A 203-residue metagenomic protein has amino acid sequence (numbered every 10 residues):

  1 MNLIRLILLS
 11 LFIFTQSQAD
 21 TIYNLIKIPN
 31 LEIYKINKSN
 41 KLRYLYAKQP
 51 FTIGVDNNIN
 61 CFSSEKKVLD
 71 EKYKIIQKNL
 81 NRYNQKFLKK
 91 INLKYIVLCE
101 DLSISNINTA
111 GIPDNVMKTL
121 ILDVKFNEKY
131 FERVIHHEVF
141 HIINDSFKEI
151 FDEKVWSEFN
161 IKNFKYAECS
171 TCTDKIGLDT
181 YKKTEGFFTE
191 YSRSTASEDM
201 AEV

Functional and structural regions predicted by a protein language model:
N2-L9: Sec-dependent signal peptide recognition, specifically the positively charged N-region followed immediately by
S10-S17: Hydrophobic h-region of N-terminal signal peptides that target proteins for export in Gram-negative bacteria
D20-D70, L98-L102, E168, T173-Y181 (+1 more regions): Non-catalytic architectural context of zinc metalloproteases
I53-V116: Auxiliary, metal-adjacent structural segments of Zn-dependent hydrolase domains
N92-V203: Active-site-flanking segments in enzyme catalytic domains
